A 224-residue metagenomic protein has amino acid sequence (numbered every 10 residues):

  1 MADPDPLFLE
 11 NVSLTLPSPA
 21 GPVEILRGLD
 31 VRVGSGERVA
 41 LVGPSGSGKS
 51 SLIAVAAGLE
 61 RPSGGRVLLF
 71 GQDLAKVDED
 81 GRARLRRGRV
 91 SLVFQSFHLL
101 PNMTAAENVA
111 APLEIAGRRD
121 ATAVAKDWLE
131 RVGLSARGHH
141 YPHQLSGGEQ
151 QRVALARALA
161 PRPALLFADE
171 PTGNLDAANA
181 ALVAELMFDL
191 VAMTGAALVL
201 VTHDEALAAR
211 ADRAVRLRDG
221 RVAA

Functional and structural regions predicted by a protein language model:
M1-D5, A224: Short, low-complexity, intrinsically disordered N-terminal peptides in bacterial proteins
P6-F8, V12-R210, A214: ABC family nucleotide-binding domain
A214-A224: H-loop (His-switch) and adjacent beta-strand-loop-beta switch element of ABC-type ATPase nucleotide-binding domains
